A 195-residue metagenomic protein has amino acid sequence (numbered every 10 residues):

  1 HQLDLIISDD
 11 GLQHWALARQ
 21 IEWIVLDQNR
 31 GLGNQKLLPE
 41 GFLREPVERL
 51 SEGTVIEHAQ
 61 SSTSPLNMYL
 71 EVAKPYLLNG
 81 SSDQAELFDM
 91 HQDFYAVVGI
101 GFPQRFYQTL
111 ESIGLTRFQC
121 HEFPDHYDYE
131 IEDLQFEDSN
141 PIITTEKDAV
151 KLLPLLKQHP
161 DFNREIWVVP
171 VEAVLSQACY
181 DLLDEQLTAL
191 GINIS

Functional and structural regions predicted by a protein language model:
H1-N67, K74: Phosphate/Mg2+-binding loops and adjacent switch elements in nucleotide/diphosphate-handling enzyme cores
L17-A18, V47-S51, F88-H91, F136-D138 (+1 more regions): Short, conserved loop/helix-junction motifs that constitute active-site signature segments in enzyme catalytic cores
Q28-G31, E71-V72, E122-D128, V169-L175: Short, acidic/turn-prone active-site loops that include or flank metal/cofactor- and phosphate-binding residues
K36-T54, H58-Y69, F94, F106 (+1 more regions): Ser/Thr/Gly-rich flexible loops in soluble cytosolic domains mediating phosphotransfer, phosphorylation
K74-G80, L87-I131, D181-A189: Redox- and metal-dependent alpha/beta enzyme cores, enriched for Fe-S-associated oxidoreductases and cofactor-handling
T109-S112, L152-F162, L183: Short, aromatic/basic amphipathic alpha-helical patches
H126-S139, K147-V150: A short, acidic, amphipathic alpha-helical segment used as a generic capping/interface helix at domain edges
